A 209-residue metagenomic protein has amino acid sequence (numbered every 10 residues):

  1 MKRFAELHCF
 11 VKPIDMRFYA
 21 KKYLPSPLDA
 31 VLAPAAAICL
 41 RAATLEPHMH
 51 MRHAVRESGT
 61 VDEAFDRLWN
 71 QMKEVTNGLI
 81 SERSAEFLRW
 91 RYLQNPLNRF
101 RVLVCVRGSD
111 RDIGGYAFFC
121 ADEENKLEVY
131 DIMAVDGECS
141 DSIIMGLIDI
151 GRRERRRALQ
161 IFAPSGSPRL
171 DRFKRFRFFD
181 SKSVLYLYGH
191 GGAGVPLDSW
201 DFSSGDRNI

Functional and structural regions predicted by a protein language model:
M1-A43, C120-E138, I144-I209: Active-site/acyl-donor-binding loops of N-acyltransferases
P34-E63: Conserved N-terminal entry element of GNAT/NAT acetyltransferase domains
A54-V135: A conserved beta-strand-loop-helix scaffold within acyl/acetyltransferase catalytic domains
S84, I143-I144: Amphipathic coiled-coil/heptad-repeat helices and related helical stalk/stem segments that mediate oligomerization
